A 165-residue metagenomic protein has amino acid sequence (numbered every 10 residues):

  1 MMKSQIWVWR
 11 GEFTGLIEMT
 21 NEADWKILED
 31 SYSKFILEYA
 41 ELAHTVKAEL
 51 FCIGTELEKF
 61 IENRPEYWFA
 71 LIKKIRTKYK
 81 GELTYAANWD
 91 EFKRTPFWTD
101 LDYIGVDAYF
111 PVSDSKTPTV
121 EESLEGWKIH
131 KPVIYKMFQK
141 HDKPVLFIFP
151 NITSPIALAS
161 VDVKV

Functional and structural regions predicted by a protein language model:
M1-I61: Substrate-binding cleft and catalytic face of glycoside hydrolase catalytic domains, especially the flexible beta-alpha
M2-Q5, W9, L50-E62, F69-K93 (+2 more regions): Aromatic-lined carbohydrate-recognition surfaces of secreted/lumenal glycan-active proteins
F13-M19, Y67-W68, T99, V161-D162: Short low-complexity, flexible loop/linker segments enriched in glycine and/or proline with clustered acidic
E22-Y32, E122-I129, V165: A short acidic, glycine-rich active-site loop that binds or catalyzes chemistry on phosphate/adenosine moieties
E29-S33, E58-P65, D90-T95, V112-D114: Acidic-and-aromatic substrate-binding clefts and catalytic sites of carbohydrate-active enzymes
S31-F35, N63, Y67, E125-V133: Soluble or luminal CAZymes and related metallo-dependent hydrolases
I36-A43, W68-R76, K131-F138: Generic structural signal for well-ordered alpha-helices, preferentially at hydrophobic/aromatic core positions
T77, G81-T84, D90-V163: Glycoside hydrolase catalytic-domain groove-lining segments
